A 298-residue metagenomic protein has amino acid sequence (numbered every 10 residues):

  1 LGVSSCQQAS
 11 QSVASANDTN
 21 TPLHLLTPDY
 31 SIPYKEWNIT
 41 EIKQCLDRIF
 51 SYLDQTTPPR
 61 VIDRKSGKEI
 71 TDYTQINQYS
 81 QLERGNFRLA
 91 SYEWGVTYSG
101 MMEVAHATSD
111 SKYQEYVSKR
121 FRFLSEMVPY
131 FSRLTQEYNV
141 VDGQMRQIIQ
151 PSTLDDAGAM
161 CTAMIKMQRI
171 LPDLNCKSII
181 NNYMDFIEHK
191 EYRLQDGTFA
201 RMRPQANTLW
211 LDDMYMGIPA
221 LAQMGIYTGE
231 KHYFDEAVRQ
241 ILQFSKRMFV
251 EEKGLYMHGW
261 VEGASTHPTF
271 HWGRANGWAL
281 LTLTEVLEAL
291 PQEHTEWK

Functional and structural regions predicted by a protein language model:
V3-S5: C-terminal motif of bacterial Sec signal peptides marking the signal peptidase cleavage site
Q11-N139, L174-K177, N181-N182, K190 (+1 more regions): Low-complexity, Ser/Thr/Pro/Gly-enriched N-terminal "stalk/linker" regions
H24-W37, G95-S111, A159-D173, G217-E230 (+1 more regions): Well-ordered alpha-helical scaffold segments within catalytic/enzyme domains
S66-N86, T135-M167, G197-D213, K253-A275: Carbohydrate-binding/catalytic loop surfaces
R122-E126, D185-H189, I226, K246 (+1 more regions): Amphipathic alpha-helical segments of tetratricopeptide repeats
H189-G197, M248-G254: Proline-centered turn/helix-capping motifs that create local helix->coil transitions or kinks
L211-D212, M216-K298: Extended ligand-binding clefts on enzyme/binding-domain cores
